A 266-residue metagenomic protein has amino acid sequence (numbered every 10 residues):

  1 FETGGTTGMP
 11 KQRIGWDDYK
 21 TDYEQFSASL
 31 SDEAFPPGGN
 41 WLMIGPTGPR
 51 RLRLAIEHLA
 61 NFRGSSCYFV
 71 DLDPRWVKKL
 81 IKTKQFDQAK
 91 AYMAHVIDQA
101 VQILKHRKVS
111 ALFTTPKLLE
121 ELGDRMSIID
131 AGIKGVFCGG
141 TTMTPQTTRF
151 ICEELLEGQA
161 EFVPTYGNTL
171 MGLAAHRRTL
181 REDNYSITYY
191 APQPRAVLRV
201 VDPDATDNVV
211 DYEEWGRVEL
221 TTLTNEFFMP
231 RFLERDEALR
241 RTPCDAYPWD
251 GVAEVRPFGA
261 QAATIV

Functional and structural regions predicted by a protein language model:
F1-A131, G139-Q159, L170-M171, A175-T179: Active-site phosphate/ATP/adenylate-binding loop shared across adenylate-forming ligases
P10, P36-P37, P49, P74 (+6 more regions): Proline-rich intrinsically disordered, low-complexity coils
G39-N40, R63-S66, P194-A196, E214-G216 (+3 more regions): Generic structural motif recognizing short loop/turn segments at the entrances and edges of beta-strands
K84-D87, N208, D245, W249: Low-complexity, polar-biased intrinsically disordered regions enriched in Pro/Ser/Thr/Gly
T142-C244: Conserved AMP-binding/adenylate-forming
A246-V266: Adenylate-forming
